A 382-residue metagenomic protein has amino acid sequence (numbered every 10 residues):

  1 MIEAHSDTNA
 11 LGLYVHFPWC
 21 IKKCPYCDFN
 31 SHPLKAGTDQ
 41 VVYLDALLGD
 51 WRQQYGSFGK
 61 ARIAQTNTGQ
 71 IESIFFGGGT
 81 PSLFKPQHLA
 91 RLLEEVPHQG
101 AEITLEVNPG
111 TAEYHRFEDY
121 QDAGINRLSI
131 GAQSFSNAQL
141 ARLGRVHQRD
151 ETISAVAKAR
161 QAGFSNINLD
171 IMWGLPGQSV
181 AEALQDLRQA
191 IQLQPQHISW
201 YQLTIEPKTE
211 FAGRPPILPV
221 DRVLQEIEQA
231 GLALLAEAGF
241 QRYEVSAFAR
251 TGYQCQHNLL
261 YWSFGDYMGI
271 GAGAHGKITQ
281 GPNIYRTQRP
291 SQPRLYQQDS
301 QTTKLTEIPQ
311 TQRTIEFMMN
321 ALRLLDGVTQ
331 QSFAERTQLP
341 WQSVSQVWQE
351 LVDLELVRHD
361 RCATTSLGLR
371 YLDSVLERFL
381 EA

Functional and structural regions predicted by a protein language model:
E3, T8-L11, F29-K60, N67-L339: C-terminal scaffold of the Radical SAM
L13-F17: Short active-site neighborhood of thiol/selenol oxidoreductases, capturing the structured segment around
P18-S31: Local cysteine-cluster metal-coordination motifs and their immediate loop/turn environment, predominantly Fe-S cluster
W19-K22, W200-L203, E350: Short, compositionally biased low-complexity segments
Q338-E350: Short amphipathic alpha-helical interaction segments
V352-R361: A short, conserved structural fragment
C362-S366: Minor-groove-contacting beta-hairpin "wing" of winged helix-turn-helix DNA-binding domains
L369-A382: Short, amphipathic alpha-helical interaction segments positioned at domain boundaries
